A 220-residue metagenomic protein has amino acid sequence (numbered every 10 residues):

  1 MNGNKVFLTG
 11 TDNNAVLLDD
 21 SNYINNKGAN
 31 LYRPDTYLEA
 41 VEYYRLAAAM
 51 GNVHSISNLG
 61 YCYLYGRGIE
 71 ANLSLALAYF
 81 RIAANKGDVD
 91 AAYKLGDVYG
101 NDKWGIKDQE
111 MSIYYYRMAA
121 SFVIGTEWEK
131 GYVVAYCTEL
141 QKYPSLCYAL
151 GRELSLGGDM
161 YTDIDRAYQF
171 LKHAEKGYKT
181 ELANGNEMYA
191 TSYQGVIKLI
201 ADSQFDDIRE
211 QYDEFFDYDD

Functional and structural regions predicted by a protein language model:
G3-N4, G10, N14-E39, L46: Alpha-helical segment of the N-proximal tetratricopeptide repeat
N22-R33, N58-Y65, K94-N101, C147-L156: Hydrophobic face of amphipathic alpha-helices that form TPR/SEL1-like repeat modules and related alpha-solenoid
N30, C62, V98, E153 (+3 more regions): TPR/TPR-like alpha-solenoid repeats
N30-D35, A49, R67-A71, N85 (+6 more regions): Short coil/turn and helix-start
Y178-D220: Terminal, low-structured helical/coil segments at or just beyond the last alpha-helical repeat
